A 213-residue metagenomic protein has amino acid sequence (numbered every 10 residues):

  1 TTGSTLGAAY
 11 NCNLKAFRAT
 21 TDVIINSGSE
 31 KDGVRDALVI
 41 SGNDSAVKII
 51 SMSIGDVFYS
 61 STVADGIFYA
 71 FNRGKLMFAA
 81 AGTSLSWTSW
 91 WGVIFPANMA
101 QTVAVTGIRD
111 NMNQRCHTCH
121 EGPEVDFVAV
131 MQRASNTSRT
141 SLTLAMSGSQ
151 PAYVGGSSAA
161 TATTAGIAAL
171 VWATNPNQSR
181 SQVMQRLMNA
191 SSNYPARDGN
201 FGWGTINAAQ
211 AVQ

Functional and structural regions predicted by a protein language model:
T1-E30, S45-K48, Y59, N98-Q101 (+5 more regions): Subtilisin-like serine protease catalytic core
T2, K31-L38, A64-I67, V93 (+6 more regions): Extracytoplasmic/secreted envelope proteins and their assembly/folding machinery, especially bacterial periplasmic
G3, A37-D44, S53, Y69-R73 (+3 more regions): Structured segments of extracytoplasmic/periplasmic soluble domains in secreted or envelope-associated proteins
G7, N13-R18, K48-S53, L76-A80 (+3 more regions): Structural recognition of the beta-strand scaffold that forms the well-ordered cores of secreted hydrolase catalytic
T20-I24, I54-Y59, T83-W87, I108-N113 (+2 more regions): Solvent-exposed loop/turn segments at secondary-structure junctions within structured extracellular/periplasmic domains
L38-T62, A80: Short acidic, glycine-rich surface-loop motifs adjacent to enzyme active sites
Y59-A80, F95, Q101: Catalytic-core regions built around general acid/base machinery
K75, I94-A173, N177, Q210: Extracellular S/T/G-rich loop segment that most often corresponds to the catalytic His/Ser-adjacent loop
